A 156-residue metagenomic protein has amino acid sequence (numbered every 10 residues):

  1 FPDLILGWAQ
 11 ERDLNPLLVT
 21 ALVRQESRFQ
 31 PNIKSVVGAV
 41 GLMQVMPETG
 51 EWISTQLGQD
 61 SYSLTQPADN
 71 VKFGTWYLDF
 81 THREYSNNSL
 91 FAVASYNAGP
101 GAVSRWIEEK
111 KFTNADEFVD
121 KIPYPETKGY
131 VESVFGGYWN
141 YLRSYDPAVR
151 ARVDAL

Functional and structural regions predicted by a protein language model:
F1-L156: Catalytic glycan-binding domains that act on GlcNAc-containing polysaccharides
